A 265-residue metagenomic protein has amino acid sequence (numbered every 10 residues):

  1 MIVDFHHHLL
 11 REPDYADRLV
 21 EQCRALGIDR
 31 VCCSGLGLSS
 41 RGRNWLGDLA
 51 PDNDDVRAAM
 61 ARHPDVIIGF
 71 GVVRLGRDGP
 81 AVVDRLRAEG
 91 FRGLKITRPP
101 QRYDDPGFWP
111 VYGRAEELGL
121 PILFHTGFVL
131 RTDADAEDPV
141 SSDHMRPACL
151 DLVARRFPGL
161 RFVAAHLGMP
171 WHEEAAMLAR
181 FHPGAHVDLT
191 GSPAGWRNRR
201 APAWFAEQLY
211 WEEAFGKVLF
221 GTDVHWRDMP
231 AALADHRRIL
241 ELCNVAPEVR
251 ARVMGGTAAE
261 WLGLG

Functional and structural regions predicted by a protein language model:
M1-H8, D14-R30, S34, D84 (+2 more regions): Mid-to-C-terminal alpha-helical segments outside catalytic/metal-binding sites
I2-F5, C32-G35, F70-V72, K95 (+3 more regions): Active-site neighborhood of phospho(di)ester-bond hydrolases with catalytic His/Asp-centered motifs
H6, C23, V56, M60 (+8 more regions): Conserved, mostly hydrophobic/aromatic
H7-H8, R18-R43, V66-V72, R92-G93 (+1 more regions): Divalent metal-dependent hydrolysis catalytic cores, especially in the metallo-beta-lactamase
L10-E12, L38-R41, L75-D78, F128-T132 (+3 more regions): Active-site environment of divalent metal-dependent phosphoester hydrolases
P13-C23, V72-L86, H172: Short, acidic/polar
L46-D133, P139, H144, A194: Active-site gating/metal-coordination segments in enzymes
G93, F108-L219: Catalytic pocket-lining loop regions of alpha/beta-barrel enzymes, especially the amidohydrolase/enolase/GH5 lineages
